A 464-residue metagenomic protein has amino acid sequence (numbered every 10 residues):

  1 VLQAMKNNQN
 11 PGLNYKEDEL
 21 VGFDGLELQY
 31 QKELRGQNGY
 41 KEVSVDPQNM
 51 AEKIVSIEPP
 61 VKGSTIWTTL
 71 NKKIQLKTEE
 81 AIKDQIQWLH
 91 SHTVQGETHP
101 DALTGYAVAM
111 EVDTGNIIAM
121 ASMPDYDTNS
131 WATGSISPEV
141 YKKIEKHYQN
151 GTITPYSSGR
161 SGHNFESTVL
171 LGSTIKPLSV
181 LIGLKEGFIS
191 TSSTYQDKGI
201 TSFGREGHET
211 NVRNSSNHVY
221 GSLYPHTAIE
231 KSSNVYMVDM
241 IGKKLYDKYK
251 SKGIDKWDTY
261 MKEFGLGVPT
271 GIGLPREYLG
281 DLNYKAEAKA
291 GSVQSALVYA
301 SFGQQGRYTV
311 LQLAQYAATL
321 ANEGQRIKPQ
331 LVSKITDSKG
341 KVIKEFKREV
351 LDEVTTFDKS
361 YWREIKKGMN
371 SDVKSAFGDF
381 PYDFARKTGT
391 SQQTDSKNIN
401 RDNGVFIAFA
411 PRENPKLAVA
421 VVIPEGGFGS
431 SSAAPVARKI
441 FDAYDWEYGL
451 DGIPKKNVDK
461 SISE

Functional and structural regions predicted by a protein language model:
V1-G63, E80, Q87, V421 (+1 more regions): Small/polar-residue-rich segments within soluble enzyme cores
V45-P59, L70, G105-E425, G429 (+1 more regions): Beta-lactam-recognizing serine transpeptidase/beta-lactamase-like catalytic domain environment
A51-G105: Conserved, well-ordered alpha-helix/loop/beta-strand core segments that scaffold catalytic motifs
N71, Q75, L313, G429-F441: Short, charged, low-complexity patches
D84-S91, N322, S371, W446: Conserved helix-loop functional segments at active or binding sites
T93-D101, Q196-D197, G452-N457: Short, glycine/acidic-rich hinge or "gate" loops at secondary-structure transitions that mediate conformational
V342-K344, R438-E464: Short, gly/Ser/Thr-rich active-site loops of penicillin-recognizing serine hydrolases
